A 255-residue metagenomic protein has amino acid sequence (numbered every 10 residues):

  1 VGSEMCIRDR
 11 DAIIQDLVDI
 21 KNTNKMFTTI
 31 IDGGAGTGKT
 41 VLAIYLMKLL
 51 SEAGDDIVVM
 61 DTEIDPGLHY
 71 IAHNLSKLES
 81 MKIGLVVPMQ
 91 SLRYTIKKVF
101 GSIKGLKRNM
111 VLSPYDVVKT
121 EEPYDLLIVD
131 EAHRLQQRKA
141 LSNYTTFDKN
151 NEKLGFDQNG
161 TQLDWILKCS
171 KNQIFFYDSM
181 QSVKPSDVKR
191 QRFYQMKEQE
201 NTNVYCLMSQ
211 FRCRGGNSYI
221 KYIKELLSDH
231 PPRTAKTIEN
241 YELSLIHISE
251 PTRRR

Functional and structural regions predicted by a protein language model:
V1-G34: ATP-dependent helicase/translocase motor core
G2-I7, I246-R255: Single conserved hydrophobic/aromatic residue that forms the stacking wall/gate of nucleotide- or nucleobase-binding
T23, D116-D125, A140-L141, I166-C169: Short basic/glycine-enriched coil/helix segment immediately N-terminal to the Walker B
K39: Conserved lysine of the Walker
L42, L46: Hydrophobic positions on the alpha1 helix immediately C-terminal to the Walker A/P-loop
L49-V59: Post-Walker A helix-loop "phosphate-sensing" segment adjacent to the P-loop in P-loop NTPases
K82-D125: Inter-Walker segment of RecA-like/P-loop motor cores
H133-E200: Signature of the SF2 helicase/ATPase Hel1-core->accessory helical subdomain module
